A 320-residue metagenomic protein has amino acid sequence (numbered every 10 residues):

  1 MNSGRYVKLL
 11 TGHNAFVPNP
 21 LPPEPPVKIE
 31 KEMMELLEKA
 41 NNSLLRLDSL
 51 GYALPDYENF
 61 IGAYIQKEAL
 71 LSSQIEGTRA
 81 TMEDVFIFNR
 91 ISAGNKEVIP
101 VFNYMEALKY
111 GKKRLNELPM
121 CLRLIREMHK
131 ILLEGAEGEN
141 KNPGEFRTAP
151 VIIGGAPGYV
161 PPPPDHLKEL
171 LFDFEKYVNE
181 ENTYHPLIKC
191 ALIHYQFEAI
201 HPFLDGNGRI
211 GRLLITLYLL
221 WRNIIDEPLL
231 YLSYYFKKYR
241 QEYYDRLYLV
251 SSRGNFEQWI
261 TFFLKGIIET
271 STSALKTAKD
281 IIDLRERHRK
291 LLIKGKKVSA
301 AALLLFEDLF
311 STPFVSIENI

Functional and structural regions predicted by a protein language model:
M1-N319: FIC/Doc superfamily catalytic core
